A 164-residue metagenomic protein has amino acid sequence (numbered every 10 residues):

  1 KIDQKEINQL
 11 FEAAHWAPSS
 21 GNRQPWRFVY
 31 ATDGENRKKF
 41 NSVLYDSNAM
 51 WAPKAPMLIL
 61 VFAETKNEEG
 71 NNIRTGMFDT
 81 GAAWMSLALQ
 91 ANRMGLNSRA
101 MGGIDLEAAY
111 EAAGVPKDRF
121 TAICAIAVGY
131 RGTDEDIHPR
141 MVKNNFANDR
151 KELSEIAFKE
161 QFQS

Functional and structural regions predicted by a protein language model:
K1-S164: Acidic, surface-exposed loops and disordered segments
